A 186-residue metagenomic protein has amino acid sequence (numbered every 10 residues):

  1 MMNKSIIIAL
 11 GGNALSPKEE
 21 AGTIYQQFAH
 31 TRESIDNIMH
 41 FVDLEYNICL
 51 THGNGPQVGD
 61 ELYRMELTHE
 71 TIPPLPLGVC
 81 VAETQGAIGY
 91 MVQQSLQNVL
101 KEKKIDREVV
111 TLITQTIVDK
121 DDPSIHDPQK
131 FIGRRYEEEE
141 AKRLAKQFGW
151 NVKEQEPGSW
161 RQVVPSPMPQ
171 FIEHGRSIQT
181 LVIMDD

Functional and structural regions predicted by a protein language model:
M1-K4, I48-G59, K142-Q147, I178-D186: Phosphate-binding glycine-rich loops and adjacent basic patches that engage nucleotide phosphates, nucleic-acid
M1-T51, D60-L62, E66-L67: N-terminal glycine-/serine-/threonine-rich phosphate-binding loop
I7, G12, G55, I72-P76 (+1 more regions): Generic secondary-structure boundary/loop-capping signal
N54-P56, R64, Q115-I117: Short glycine-enriched loops at secondary-structure junctions
T68-D186: Ligand-binding beta-strand-loop-alpha-helix segment within the catalytic cores of soluble metabolic enzymes
